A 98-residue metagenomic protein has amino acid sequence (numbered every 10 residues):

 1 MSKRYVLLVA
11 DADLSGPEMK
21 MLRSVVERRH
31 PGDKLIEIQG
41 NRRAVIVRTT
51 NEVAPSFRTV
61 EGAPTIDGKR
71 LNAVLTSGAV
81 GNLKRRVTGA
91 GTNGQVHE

Functional and structural regions predicted by a protein language model:
M1-L14: Short glycine-/aliphatic-rich beta-strand segments at the starts of folded cytosolic domains
L14-G32: Short amphipathic alpha-helix segments
M21-L22, F57-A63: Short amphipathic alpha-helices in soluble, non-transmembrane regions that often serve as interface/regulatory elements
K34-N41: RNA-recognition motif
I38, I46, K69: A structural signal for conserved, well-ordered secondary-structure elements that form binding/interaction cores
R48-P55: Helix N-cap motif at beta-to-alpha junctions
A63-G81: Conserved short beta-strand edge segments in small beta-sheet-based binding/regulatory domains
G78-E98: Short, low-order "capping/linker" segments at domain edges
